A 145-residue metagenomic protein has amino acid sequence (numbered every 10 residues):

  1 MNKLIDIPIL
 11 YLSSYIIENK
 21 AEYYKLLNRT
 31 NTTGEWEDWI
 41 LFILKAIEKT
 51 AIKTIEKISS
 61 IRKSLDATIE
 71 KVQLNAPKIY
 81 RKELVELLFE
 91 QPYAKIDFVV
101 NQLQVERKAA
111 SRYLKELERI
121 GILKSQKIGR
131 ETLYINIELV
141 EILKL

Functional and structural regions predicted by a protein language model:
M1-I58: Phosphate/pyrophosphate-binding active-site loops
I55-L87: Short alpha-helical segments that sit at the start of domains
P77-K78, S125-L145: Short, cationic-aromatic polyanion-contact patches
Y80-V85, E90-L103: Short acidic, hydrophobic short linear motifs in intrinsically disordered regions
L88, A110, L114-I120, Y134: Basic amphipathic alpha-helical segments that dock to polyanions
Y93, I120, E131: Active-site lining segments that contact anionic ligands and/or coordinate catalytic metals
